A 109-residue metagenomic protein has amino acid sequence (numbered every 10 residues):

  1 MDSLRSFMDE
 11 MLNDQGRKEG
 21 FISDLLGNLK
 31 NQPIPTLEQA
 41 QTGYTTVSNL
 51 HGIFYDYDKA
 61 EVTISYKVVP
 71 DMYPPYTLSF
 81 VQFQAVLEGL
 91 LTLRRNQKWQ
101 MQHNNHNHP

Functional and structural regions predicted by a protein language model:
M1-T46: Negatively charged, low-complexity tracts enriched in Asp/Glu with abundant Ser/Thr
S3, E10, Q15, Y57-K59 (+1 more regions): Short linear motifs in intrinsically disordered/low-complexity regions
R5, D9, L26, Q84 (+2 more regions): Residue-level detector of alpha-helical secondary structure
D14-Q15, Q82-A85, Q97: Short, low-complexity, polar/charged sequence segments that are solvent-exposed and flexible
Q15, L29, G52, L91-T92 (+1 more regions): Amphipathic alpha-helical interaction segments
I34-L90: Amphipathic protein-protein interaction modules
E88-P109: Mixed-charge, Lys/Arg-enriched low-complexity segments
